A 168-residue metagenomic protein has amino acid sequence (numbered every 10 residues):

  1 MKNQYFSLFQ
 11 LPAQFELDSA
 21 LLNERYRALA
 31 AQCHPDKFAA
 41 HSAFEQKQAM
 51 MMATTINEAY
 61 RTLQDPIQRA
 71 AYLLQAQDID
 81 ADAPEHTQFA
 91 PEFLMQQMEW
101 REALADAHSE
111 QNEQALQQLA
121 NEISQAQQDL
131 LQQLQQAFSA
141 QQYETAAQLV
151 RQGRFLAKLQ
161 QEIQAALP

Functional and structural regions predicted by a protein language model:
M1-P168: C-terminal accessory/regulatory regions appended to core domains
